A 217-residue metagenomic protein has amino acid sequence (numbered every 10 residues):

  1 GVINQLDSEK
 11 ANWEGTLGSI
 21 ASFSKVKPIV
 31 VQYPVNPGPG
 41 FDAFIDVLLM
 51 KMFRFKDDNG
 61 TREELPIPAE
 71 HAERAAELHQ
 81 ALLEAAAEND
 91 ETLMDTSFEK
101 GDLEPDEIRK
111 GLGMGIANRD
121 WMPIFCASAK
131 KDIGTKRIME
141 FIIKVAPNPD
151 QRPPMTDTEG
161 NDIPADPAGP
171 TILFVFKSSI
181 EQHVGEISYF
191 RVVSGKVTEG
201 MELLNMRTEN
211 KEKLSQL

Functional and structural regions predicted by a protein language model:
G1-L217: Structural and coupling elements of P-loop NTPases
